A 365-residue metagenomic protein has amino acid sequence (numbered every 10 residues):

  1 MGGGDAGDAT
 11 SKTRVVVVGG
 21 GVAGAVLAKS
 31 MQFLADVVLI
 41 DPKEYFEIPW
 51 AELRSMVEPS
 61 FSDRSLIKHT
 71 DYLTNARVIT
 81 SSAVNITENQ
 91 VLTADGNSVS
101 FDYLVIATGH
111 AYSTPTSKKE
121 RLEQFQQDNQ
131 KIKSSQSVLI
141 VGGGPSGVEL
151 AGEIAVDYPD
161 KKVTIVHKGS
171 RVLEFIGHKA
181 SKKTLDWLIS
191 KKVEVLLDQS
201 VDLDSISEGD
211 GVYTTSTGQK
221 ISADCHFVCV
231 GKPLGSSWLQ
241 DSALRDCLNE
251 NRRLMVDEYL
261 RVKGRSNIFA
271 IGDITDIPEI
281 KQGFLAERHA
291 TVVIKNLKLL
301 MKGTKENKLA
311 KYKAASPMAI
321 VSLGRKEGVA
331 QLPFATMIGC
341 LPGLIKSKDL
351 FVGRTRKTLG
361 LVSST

Functional and structural regions predicted by a protein language model:
M1-V16, T74-L139, F227-C229: FAD-binding core/adjacent interface of flavoenzyme oxidoreductases
G2-I79, E149-K179: Beta1-alpha1 glycine-rich phosphate/pyrophosphate-binding loop at the start of Rossmann-like nucleotide-binding domains
G3-G4, T10-K12, I280, H289-T365: C-terminal, flexible cofactor-proximal segment of oxidoreductases
G19, D41, G142, H167 (+2 more regions): Short beta-strand/turn micro-motifs composed of small residues that flank or help shape donor/cofactor-binding pockets
I40-E58, S62, A107-K131, A330-Q331 (+1 more regions): Glycine-rich active-site loop/strand segments that organize a redox cofactor
V78-S81, N85-T87, V91, V99 (+3 more regions): A Rossmann-like FAD-binding core segment of flavoenzymes
K118-Q136, I221-C225, C229-T291, K295 (+1 more regions): FAD-site-proximal beta/loop scaffold in flavoenzymes
S137-V141, P145-L196, F284-K311, P317: Rossmann-like dinucleotide-binding core of oxidoreductases
